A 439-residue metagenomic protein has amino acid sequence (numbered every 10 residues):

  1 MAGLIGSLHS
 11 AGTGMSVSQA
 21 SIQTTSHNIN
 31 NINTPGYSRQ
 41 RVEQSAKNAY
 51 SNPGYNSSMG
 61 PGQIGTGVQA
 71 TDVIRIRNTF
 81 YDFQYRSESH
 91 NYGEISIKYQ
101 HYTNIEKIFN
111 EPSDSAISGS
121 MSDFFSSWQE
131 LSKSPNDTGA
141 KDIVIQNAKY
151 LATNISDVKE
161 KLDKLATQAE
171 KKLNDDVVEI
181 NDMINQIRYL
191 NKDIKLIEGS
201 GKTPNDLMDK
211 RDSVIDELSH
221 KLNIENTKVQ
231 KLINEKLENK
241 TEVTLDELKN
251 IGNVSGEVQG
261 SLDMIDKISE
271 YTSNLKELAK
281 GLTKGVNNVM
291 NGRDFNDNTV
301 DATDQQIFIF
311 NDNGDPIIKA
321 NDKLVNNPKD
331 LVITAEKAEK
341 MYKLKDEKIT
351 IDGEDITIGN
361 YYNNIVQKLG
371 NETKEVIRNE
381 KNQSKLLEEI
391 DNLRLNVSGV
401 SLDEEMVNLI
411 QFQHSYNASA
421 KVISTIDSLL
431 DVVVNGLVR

Functional and structural regions predicted by a protein language model:
M1-R439: S/T-rich, low-complexity, solvent-exposed segments of bacterial secretion/appendage proteins
